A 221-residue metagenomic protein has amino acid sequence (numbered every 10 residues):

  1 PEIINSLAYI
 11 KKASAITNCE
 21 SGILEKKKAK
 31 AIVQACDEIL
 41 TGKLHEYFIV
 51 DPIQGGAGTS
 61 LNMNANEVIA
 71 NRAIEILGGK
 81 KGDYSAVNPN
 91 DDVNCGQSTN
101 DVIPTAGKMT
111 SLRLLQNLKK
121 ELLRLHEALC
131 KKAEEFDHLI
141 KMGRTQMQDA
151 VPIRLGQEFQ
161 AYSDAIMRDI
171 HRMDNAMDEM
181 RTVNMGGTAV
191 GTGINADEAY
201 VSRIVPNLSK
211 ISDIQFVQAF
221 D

Functional and structural regions predicted by a protein language model:
P1-D221: Conserved, well-structured ligand/cofactor-binding cores
